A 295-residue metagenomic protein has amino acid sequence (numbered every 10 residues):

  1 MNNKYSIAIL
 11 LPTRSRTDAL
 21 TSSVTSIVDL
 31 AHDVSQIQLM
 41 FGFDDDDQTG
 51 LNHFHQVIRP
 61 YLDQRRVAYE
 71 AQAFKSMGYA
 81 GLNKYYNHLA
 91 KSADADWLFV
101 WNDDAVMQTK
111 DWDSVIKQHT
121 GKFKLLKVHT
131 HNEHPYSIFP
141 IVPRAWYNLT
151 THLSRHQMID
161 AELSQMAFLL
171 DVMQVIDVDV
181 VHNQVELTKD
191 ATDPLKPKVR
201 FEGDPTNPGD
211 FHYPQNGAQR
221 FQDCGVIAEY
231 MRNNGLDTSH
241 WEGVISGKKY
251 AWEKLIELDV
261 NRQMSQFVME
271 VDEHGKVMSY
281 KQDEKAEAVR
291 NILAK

Functional and structural regions predicted by a protein language model:
T25-Q36: Short, acidic, metal-binding catalytic loop of nucleotide-sugar glycosyltransferases
S35-Q48, Q72-S76: Short beta-strand/loop segment that forms part of the nucleotide-sugar
F41-Q56, A105-V106: A conserved acidic beta->alpha catalytic loop
G50-A93: Active-site-proximal specificity loops/subdomain of glycosyltransferases
A95-V106: Short beta-strand-to-loop acidic/aromatic patch adjacent to the donor-nucleotide binding site
K110-V128: Conserved donor-nucleotide/metal-binding helix-loop-beta segment in metal-dependent transferases, i.e., the alpha-helix
K124-P140: Short beta-strand-to-loop element that shapes/binds the nucleotide-sugar donor at the catalytic cleft/hinge
A161-K295: C-terminal catalytic/acceptor-binding lobe
